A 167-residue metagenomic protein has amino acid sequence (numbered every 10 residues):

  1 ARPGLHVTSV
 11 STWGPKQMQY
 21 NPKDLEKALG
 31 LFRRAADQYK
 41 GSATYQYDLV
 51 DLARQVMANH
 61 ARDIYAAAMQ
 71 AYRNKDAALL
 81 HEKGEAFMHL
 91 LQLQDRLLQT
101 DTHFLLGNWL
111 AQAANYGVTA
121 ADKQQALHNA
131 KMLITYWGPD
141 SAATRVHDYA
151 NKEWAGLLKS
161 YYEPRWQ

Functional and structural regions predicted by a protein language model:
A1-Q167: Substrate-binding groove of N-acetylhexosamine-processing glycoside hydrolases
